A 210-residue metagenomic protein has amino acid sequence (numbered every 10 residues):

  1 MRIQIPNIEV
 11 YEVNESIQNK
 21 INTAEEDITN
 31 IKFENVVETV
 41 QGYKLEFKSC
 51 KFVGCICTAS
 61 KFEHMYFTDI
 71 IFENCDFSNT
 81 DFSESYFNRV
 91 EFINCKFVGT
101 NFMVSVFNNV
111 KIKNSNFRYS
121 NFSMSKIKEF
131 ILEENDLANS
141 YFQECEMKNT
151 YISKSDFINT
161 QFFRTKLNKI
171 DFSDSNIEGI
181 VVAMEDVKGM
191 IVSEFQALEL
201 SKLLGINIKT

Functional and structural regions predicted by a protein language model:
R2-T210: Tandem repeat scaffolds
